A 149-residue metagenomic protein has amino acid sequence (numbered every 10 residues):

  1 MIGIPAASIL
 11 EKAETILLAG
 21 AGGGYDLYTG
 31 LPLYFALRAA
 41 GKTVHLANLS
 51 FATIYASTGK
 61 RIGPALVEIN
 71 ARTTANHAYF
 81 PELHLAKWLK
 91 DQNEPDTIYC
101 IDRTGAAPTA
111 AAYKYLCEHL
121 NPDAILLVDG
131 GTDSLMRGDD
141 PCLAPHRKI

Functional and structural regions predicted by a protein language model:
M1-L17: Positively charged, low-complexity intrinsically disordered leader regions
G3-A6, N76-L89, T109-P122: Short, charged beta->alpha transition segments
L18-Y28, P141: Short, glycine-rich nucleotide/cofactor-binding loops
A19-G20, N48, L127-G131: Short beta-strand segments
D26-G30, Y34, E82, A86 (+1 more regions): Short, highly selective alpha-helical patches that border small-molecule cofactor pockets in redox/cofactor-processing
T29-G30, A56-R61, M136-D140: Short acidic, glycine/serine/threonine-rich loops at helix termini
F35-A39, V44-I101: Glycine-rich nucleotide/cofactor/substrate-binding loop typically near the N-terminus or early in the first domain
I101-I149: Internal, conserved structured core segments that host functional sites
